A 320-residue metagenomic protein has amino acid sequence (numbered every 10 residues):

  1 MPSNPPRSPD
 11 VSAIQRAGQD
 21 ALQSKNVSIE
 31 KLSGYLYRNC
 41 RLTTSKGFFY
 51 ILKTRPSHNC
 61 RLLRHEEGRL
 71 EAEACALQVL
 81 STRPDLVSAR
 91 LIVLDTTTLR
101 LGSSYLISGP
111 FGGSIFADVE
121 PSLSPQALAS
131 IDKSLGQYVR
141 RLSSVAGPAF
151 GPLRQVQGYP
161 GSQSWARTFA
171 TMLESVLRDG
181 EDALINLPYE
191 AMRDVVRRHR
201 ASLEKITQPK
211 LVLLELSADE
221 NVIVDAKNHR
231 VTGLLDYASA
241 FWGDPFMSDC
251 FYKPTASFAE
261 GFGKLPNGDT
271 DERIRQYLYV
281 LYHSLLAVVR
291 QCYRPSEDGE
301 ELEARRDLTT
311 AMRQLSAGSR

Functional and structural regions predicted by a protein language model:
M1-S28: Juxta-kinase regulatory segment immediately upstream of eukaryotic protein kinase catalytic domains
P2-P5, A287-R320: ATP/Mg2+ or Mg2+-diphosphate-binding catalytic cores that bind nucleotide phosphates or diphosphates via glycine-rich
E30-S175, D179-D182: ATP-binding pocket architecture of kinase catalytic cores
R38-C40, E204-P209: A short helix-loop-beta-strand connector motif used in the catalytic cores of GNAT acetyltransferases and, in some
G47, S103, Q208-P209, R230: Conserved catalytic motifs of the protein kinase core domain
I131-S134, N186-H199, G299-A311: Extended, well-ordered alpha-helical scaffold segments
W165-A166, R178, P209-V212, S217-D219 (+1 more regions): Active-site Asp-x-Gly
Q276-V289: Hydrophobic alpha-helical segments that form the core of small-molecule binding pockets and/or dimer interfaces
